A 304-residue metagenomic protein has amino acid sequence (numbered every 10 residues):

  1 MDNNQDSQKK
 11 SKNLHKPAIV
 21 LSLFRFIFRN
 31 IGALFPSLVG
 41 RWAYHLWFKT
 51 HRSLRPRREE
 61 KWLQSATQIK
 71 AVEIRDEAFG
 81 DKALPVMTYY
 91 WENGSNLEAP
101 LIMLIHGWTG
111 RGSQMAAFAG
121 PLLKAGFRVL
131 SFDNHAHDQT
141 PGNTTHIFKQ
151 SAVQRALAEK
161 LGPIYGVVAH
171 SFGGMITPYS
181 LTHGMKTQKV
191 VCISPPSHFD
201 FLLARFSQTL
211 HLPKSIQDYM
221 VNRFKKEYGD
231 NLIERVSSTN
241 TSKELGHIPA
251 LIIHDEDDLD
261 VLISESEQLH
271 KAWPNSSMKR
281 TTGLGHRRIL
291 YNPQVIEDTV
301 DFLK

Functional and structural regions predicted by a protein language model:
L14-A78: An N-terminal hydrophobic leader/cap segment in hydrolases
G112, A119-P141: Conserved alpha/beta-hydrolase
F118, L262-K271: Short alpha-helix in the alpha/beta-hydrolase fold that links the catalytic acid
T144-Y165: Alpha/beta-hydrolase active-site loop
V168-T177: Gly/Ala-rich beta-loop-alpha elbow adjacent to hydrolase catalytic centers
H183-N231: Hydrolase active-site cap/lid region
L245-G246, I252-H254, D258: Short beta-strand/loop motif that positions the catalytic acidic residue of the alpha/beta-hydrolase fold
L284-Q294: Catalytic histidine-centered segment of alpha/beta-hydrolase-like enzymes
